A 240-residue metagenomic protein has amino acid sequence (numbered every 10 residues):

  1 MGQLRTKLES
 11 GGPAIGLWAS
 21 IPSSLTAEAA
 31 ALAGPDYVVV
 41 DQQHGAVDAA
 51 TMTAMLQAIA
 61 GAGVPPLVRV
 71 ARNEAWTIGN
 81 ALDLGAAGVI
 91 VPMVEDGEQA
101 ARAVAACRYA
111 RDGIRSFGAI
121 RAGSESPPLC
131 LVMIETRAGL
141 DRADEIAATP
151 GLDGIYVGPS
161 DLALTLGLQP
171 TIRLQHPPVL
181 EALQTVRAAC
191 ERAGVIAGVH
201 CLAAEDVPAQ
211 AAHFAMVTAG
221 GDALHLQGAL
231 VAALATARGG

Functional and structural regions predicted by a protein language model:
M1-S20, S124, Q184-T185, E191-R192 (+1 more regions): N-terminal amphipathic alpha-helix/helix-capping segment at the start of soluble metabolic enzymes
P13-A19, V38-V40, P66-V70, V89-V91 (+4 more regions): Hydrophobic faces of well-ordered beta-strands that scaffold small-molecule active sites in alpha/beta enzyme cores
L17, A30, D41, V89 (+4 more regions): Conserved, mostly hydrophobic/aromatic
T26-T53, S160-Q175: Glycine-rich, proline-tolerant flexible connector loops at the mouths of alpha/beta enzymes
A49-A75, G79-D83, A105-D112, Q175-A197: Alpha-helix-loop-beta-strand connector modules within alpha/beta enzyme cores
M55, G97-A110, A223-G240: C-terminal helical cap(s) of enzyme catalytic domains, especially alpha/beta-barrels
W76, L82, A86-G167: Conserved anion-binding
R115-R121, L131-A138, T171-R173, P177-G240: C-terminal alpha-helical cap/extension of soluble enzyme domains
